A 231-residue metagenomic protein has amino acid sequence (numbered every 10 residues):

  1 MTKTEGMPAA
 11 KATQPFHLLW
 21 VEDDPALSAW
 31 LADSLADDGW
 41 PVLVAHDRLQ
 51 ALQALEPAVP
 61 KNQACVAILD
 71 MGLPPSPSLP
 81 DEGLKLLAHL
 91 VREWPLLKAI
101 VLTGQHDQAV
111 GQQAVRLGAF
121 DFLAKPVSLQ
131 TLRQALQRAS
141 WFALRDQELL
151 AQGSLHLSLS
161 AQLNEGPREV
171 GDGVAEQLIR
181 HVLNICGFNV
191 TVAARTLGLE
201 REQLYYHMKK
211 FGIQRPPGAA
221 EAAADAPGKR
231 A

Functional and structural regions predicted by a protein language model:
T2-M7, N164-A231: Bacterial C-terminal helix-turn-helix
Q14-A26, L31-L35, V66-A67: Conserved acidic segment of CheY-like receiver
V44-V66, D70, P74: Acidic, metal-coordinating helix/loop segments flanking the phosphotransfer/catalytic sites of two-component signaling
P77-L96: Short amphipathic alpha-helix used as the core "switch/output" element in two-component signaling
V127-L136: C-terminal output helix
L136-A151: The C-terminal output helix
